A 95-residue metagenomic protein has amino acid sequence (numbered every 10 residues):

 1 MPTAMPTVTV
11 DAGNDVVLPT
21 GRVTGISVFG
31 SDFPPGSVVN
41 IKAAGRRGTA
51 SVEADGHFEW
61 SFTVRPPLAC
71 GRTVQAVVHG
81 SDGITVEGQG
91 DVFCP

Functional and structural regions predicted by a protein language model:
M1-P95: Extracytoplasmic/secretory-pathway segments with low complexity and glycosylation-like composition
